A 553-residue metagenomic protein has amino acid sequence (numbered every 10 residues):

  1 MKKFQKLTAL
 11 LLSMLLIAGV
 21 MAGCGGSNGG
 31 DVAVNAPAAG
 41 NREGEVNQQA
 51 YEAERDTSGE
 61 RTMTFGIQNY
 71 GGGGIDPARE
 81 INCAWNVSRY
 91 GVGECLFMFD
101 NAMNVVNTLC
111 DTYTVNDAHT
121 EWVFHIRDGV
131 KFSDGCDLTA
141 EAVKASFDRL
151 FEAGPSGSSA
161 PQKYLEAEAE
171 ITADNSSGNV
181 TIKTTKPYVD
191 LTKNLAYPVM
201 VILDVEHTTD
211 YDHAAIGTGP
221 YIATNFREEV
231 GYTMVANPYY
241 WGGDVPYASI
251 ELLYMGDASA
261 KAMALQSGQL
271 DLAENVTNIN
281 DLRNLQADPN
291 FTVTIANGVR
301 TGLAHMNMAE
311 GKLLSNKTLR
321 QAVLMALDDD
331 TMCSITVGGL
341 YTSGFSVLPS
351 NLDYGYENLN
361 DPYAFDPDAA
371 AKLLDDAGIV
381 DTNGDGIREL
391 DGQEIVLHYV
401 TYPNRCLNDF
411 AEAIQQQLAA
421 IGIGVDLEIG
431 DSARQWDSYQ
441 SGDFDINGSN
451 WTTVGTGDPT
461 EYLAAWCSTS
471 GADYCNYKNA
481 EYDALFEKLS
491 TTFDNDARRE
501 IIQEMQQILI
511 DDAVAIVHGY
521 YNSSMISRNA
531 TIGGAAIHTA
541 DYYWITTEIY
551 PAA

Functional and structural regions predicted by a protein language model:
G66-D117, D148, I216-G217: N-terminal lobe/hinge region of extracytoplasmic solute-binding protein
Q68-V87, L109, C136, D190-M200 (+2 more regions): A structural "hinge/loop" feature
Y90, D100-N101, K193-V245, S249 (+2 more regions): Gly/Pro-rich hinge or "lid" segments in bacterial periplasmic/extracellular proteins
D111-S156, L313-S315: Aromatic- and charge-enriched surface segment that lines or borders ligand/interaction sites
S159-V205: Surface-exposed binding/hinge segments that line and control ligand-binding clefts or catalytic entry sites
T209, P238-R283, G424-D426, D431: Ligand-site clamp/hinge motif
R227, A326-E357, C406-Q415, Y439-A553: Detector for C-terminal structural segments
V235, S315-Q416, E504, P551: Append "and occasionally in soluble cytosolic enzymes with long acidic Gly/Pro-rich linkers
